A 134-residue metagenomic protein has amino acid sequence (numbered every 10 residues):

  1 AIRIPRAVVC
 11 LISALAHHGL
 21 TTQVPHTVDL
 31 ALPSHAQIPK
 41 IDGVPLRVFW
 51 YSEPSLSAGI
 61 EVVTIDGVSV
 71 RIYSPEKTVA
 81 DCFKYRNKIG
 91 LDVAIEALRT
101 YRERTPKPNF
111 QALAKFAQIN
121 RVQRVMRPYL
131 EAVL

Functional and structural regions predicted by a protein language model:
A1-L134: Nucleic-acid-binding surface
